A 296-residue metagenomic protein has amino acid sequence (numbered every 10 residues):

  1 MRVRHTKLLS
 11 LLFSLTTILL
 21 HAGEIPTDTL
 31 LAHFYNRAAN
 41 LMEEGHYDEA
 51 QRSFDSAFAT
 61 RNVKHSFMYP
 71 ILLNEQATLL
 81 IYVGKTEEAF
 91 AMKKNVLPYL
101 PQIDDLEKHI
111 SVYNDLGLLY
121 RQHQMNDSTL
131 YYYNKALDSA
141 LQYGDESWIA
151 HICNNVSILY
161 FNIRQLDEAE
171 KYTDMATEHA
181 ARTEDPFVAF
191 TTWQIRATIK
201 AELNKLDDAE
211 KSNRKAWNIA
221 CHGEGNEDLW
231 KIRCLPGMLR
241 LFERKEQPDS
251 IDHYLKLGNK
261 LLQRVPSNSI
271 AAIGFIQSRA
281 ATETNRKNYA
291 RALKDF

Functional and structural regions predicted by a protein language model:
M1-L9: Bacterial N-terminal signal peptides that target proteins for export
V3, F13-S14, N126: Low-complexity intrinsically disordered segments
S10-I18: Bacterial N-terminal signal peptides
T17-F296: A "functional boundary" signal
